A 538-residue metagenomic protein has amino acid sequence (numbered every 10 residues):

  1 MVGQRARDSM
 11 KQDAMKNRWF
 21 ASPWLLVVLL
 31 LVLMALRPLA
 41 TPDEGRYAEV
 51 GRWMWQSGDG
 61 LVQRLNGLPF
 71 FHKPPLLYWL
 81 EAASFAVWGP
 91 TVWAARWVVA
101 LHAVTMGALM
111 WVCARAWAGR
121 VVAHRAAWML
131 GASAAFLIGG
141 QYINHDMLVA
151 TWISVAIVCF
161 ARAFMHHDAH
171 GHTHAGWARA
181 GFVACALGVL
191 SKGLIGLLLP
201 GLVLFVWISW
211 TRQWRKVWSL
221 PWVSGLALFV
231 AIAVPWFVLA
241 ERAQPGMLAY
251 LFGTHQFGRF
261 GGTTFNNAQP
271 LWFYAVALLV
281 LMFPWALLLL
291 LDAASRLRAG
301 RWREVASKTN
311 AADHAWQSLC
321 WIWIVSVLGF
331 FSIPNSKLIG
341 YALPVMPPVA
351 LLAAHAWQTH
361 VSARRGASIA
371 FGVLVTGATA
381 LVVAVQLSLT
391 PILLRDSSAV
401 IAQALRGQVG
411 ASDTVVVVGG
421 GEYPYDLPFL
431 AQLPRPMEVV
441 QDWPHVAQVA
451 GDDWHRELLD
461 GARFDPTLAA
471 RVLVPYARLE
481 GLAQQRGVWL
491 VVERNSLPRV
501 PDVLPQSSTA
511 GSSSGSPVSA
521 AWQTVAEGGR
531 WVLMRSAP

Functional and structural regions predicted by a protein language model:
K16-A363, L433, G529: Membrane-integral, polyisoprenol-dependent glycosyltransferases of the GT-C/oligosaccharyltransferase superfamily
G340, V382-R406: Hydrophobic alpha-helical transmembrane segments in integral membrane proteins
L351, W357-V385: Signature aromatic-anchored transmembrane alpha helix within multi-pass, membrane-resident enzymes that catalyze glycan
S397-E422, Q432-P538: Luminal/periplasmic acceptor-recognition loop/helix of membrane-associated glycosyltransferases
